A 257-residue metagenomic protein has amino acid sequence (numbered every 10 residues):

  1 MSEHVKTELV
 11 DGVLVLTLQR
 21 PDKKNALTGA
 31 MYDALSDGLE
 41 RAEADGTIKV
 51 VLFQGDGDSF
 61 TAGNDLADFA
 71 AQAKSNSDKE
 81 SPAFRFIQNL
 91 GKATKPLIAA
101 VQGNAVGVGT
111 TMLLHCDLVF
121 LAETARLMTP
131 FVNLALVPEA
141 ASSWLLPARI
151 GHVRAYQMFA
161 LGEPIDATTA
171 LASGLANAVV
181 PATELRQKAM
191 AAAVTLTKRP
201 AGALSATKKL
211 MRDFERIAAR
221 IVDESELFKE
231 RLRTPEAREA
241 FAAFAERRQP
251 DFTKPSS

Functional and structural regions predicted by a protein language model:
M1-D56: Conserved CoA-thioester-binding segment of acyl-CoA-metabolizing enzymes
S2, A242-S257: Terminal low-complexity tails and localization/encapsulation signals of metabolic enzymes
H4-K6, E40, G55-K92, A105 (+3 more regions): Glycine- (often His-adjacent) and acidic-residue-rich active-site loop that binds/positions the CoA thioester
P21, F120-A125, A176-D223, K229 (+2 more regions): C-terminal long alpha-helix characteristic of the crotonase
F86-A93, A100, V106-A160, S173 (+1 more regions): CoA-thioester-processing core
G162-T169: Acidic, divalent-metal-coordinating active-site segment for phosphoryl/phosphodiester hydrolysis, typified by short
